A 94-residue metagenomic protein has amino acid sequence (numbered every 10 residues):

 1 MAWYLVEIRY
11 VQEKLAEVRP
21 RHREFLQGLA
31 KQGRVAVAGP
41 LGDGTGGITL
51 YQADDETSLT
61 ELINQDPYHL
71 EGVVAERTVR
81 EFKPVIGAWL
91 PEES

Functional and structural regions predicted by a protein language model:
M1-S94: Conserved, structured core segments of small domains
